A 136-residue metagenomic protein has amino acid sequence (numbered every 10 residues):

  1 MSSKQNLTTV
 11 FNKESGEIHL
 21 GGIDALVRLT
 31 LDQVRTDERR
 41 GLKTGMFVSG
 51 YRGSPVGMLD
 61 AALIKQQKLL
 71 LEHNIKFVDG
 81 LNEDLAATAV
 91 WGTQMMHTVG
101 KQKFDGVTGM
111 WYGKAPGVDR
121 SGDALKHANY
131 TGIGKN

Functional and structural regions predicted by a protein language model:
M1-N136: Thiamine diphosphate
